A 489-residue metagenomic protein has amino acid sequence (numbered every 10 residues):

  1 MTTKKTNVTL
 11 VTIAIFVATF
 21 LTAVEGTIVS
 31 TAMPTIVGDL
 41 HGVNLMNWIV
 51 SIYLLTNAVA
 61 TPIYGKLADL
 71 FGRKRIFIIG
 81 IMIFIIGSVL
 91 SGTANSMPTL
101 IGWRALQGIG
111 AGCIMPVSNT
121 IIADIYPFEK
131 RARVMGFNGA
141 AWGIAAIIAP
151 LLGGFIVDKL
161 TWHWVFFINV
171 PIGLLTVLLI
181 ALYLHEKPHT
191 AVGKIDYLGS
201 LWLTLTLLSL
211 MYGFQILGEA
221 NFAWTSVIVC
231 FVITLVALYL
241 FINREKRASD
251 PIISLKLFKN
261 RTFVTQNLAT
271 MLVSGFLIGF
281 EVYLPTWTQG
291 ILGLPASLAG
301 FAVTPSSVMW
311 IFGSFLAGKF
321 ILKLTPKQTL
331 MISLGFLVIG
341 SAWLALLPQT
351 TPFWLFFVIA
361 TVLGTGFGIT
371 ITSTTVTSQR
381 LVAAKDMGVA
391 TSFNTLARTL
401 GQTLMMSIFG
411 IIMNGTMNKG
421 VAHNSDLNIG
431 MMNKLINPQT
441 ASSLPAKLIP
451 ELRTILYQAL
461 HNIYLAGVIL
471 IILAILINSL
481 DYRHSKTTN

Functional and structural regions predicted by a protein language model:
M1-V11, V376, P438-N489: Transmembrane-helix exit segments and adjacent C-terminal regions of multi-pass membrane proteins
L10-V24, V29-T31, L198, W224-I233 (+4 more regions): 12-transmembrane solute porter fold
T27, L54-P62, G112, A146-I147 (+3 more regions): Residue-level signature of mid-helix packing/kink "hotspots" within the transmembrane helices of 12-pass Major
A32-A58, S297-L298: Extracellular/periplasmic helix-loop-helix junction of adjacent transmembrane segments in MFS-like secondary
I36-V37, L67-A68, L152-L160, F214 (+4 more regions): Interfacial helix-cap and linker-helix signal at transmembrane-aqueous boundaries of multi-pass secondary transporters
T61-L198: Helix-loop-helix hairpins in multi-pass membrane proteins, especially solute transporters
I81, I85-S88, W103-R104, G173-V177 (+5 more regions): A generic transmembrane-helix signature of 12-TM secondary carrier transporters
P171-P188, T204-Q215, I233-R247, A474-Y482: C-terminal membrane-cytosol helix-exit motif in multi-pass small-molecule transporters
